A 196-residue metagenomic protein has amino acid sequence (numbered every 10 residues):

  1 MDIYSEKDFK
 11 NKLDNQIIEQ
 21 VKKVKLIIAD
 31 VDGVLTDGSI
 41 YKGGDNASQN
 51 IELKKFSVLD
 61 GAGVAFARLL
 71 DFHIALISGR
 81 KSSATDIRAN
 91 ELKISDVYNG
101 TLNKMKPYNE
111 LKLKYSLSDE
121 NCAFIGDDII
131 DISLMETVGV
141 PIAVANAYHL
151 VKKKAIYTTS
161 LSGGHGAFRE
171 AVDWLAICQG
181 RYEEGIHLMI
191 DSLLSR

Functional and structural regions predicted by a protein language model:
M1-A29, E184-R196: Non-catalytic pre-domain segments flanking phosphatase-related domains
L13-D14, D60, K104: Amphipathic coiled-coil/heptad-repeat helices and related helical stalk/stem segments that mediate oligomerization
V21-S39, M135, F168: Asp-based phosphoryl-transfer active-site loop
K23-K25, F72, E120-N121: Short coil/turn segments at beta-strand junctions that form active-site/ligand-binding loops
S39-V64, A145: Basic, amphipathic juxtamembrane/active-site segments that coordinate anionic phosphate or diphosphate groups
N50, S57, D96, M105-R196: Mg2+-dependent phosphoryl-transfer enzymes with acidic/Ser/Thr/Gly-rich catalytic loops
G63-R88, Y98-N99, M135: Substrate-recognition element of Asp-dependent hydrolases with the DxDx(T/V) motif
A84-N103, L194-R196: Short, electropositive alpha-helical surface patch
